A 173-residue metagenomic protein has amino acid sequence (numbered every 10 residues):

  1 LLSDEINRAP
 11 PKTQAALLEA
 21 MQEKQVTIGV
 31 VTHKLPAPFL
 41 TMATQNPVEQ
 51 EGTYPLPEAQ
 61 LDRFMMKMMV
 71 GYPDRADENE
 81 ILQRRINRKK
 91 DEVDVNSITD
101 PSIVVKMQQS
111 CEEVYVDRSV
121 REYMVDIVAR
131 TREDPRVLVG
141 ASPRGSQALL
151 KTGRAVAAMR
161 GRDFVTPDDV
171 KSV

Functional and structural regions predicted by a protein language model:
L1-S3, A9: Walker B beta-strand of ABC/ABC-like P-loop ATPase nucleotide-binding domains, specifically the conserved hydrophobic
D4-E5, A16: Walker B catalytic acidic pair
R8-A9, T13, M21-V114, R154-M159: Canonical AAA+ ATPase core
A20-M21, V170: Residue-level signature of transmembrane alpha-helix interfaces in integral membrane proteins
I86-V173: Basic, amphipathic alpha-helical bundle interface domains used for macromolecular binding and assembly
